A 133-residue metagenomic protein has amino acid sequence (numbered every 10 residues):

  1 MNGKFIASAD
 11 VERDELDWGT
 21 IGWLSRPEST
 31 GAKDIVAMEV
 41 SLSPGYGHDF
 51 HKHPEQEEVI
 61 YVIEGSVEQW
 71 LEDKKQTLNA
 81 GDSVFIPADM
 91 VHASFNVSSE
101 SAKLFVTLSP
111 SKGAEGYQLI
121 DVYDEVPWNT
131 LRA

Functional and structural regions predicted by a protein language model:
G3-A7, D14-G19, A32-V36, V40 (+1 more regions): Double-stranded beta-helix
W18-P27: Short glycine/threonine/proline-enriched tight-turn/helix- or strand-capping micro-motif at secondary-structure
G22-W23, M38-H53: Conserved short histidine dyad/triad with adjacent acidic residue
P27, D49-P54, F95-V97, V122: Short histidine-centered beta-strand/loop micro-motifs that create catalytic or ligand/metal-coordination sites
D49-F50, Q69-W70, I86, H92-S98: Short beta-strand His + acidic residue motifs that chelate non-heme Fe in jelly-roll/DSBH and cupin folds
E55-E57, Y61-V67: Glycine- and acidic-residue-biased ligand/ion/polar-headgroup-sensing regions
D73-A88: Short acidic-glycine-tyrosine-enriched beta hairpin
